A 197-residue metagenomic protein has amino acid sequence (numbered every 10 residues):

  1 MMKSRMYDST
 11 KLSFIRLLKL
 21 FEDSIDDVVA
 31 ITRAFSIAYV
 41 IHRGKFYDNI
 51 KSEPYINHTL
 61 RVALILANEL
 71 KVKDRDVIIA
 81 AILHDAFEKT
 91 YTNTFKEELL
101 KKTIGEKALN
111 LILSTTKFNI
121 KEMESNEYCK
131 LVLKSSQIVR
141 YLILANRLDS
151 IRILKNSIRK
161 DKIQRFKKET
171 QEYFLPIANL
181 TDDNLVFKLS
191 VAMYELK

Functional and structural regions predicted by a protein language model:
M2-K197: Active-site helical microenvironments for divalent-metal-assisted chemistry
